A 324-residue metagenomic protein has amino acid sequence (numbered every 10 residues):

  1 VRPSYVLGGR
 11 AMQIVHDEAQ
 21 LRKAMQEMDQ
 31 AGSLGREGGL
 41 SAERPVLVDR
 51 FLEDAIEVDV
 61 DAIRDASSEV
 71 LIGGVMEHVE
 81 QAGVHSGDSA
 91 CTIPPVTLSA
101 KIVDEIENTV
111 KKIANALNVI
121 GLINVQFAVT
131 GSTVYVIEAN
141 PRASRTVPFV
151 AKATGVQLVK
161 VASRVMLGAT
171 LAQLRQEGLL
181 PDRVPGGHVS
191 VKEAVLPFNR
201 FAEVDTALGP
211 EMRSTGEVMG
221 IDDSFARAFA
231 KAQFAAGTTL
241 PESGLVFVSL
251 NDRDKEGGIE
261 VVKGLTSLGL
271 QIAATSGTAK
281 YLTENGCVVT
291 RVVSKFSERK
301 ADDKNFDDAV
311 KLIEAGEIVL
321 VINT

Functional and structural regions predicted by a protein language model:
S4, A11, F127, N251-D252 (+2 more regions): Short, ordered loop/turn segments at secondary-structure junctions
L7-R10, I14-E242: ATP-dependent carboxylate activation and anion-phosphoryl transfer catalytic cores that bind Mg-ATP to form
M76, S249, T324: Conserved residues at the C-terminal ends of beta-strands
F225-K231, L250-D254, I272-A274, V293-V310: A general structural motif
F234-V246, G264-S267, L312-I318: Glycine-rich phosphate/diphosphate-binding loops that line cofactor/substrate pockets in enzymes
F247, G269-L282: Short internal beta-strands
D252-G264, T278-Y281: N-terminal active-site wall of soluble small-molecule enzyme domains
K263, E284, V288-T324: Glycine-rich, anion-gripping cofactor-binding loops and their flanking helix/strand elements in enzyme active sites
